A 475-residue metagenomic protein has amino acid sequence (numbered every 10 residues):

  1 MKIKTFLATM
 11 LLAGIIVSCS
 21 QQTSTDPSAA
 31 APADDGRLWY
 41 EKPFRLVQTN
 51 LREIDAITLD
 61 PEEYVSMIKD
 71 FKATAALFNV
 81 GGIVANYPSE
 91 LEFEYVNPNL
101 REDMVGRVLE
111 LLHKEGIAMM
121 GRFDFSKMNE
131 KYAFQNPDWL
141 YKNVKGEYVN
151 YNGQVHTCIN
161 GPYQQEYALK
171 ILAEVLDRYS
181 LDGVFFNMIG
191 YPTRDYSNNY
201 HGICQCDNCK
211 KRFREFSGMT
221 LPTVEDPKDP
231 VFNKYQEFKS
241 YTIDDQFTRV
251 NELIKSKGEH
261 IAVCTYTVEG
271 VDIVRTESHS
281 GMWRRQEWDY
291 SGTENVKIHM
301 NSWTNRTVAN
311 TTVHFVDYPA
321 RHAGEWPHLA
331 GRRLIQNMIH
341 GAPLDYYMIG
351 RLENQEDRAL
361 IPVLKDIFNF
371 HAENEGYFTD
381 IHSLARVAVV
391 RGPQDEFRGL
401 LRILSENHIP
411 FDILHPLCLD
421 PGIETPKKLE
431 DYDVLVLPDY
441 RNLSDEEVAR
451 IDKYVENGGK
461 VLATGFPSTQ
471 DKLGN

Functional and structural regions predicted by a protein language model:
V17-S18: C-terminal motif of bacterial Sec signal peptides marking the signal peptidase cleavage site
A31-D34, D229-N475: Carbohydrate-binding surfaces of carbohydrate-active enzymes
P32-T58: Boundary/entry segment of secreted carbohydrate-active catalytic domains
E53-F71, L91-E115, Q165-E166, D245 (+1 more regions): Aromatic- and glycine-enriched glycan-recognition loops and surfaces that form the carbohydrate-binding subsites
I54-D70, Y163-V175, Y266, T293-V296 (+2 more regions): Short, acidic/polar
D60-A85, R178-Y179, L334-Q336, R402-P410: Catalytic domains of carbohydrate-active enzymes, especially glycoside hydrolases
K69-G106, K127-N150, T193-C209, T267-S278 (+4 more regions): Aromatic-lined carbohydrate-binding/catalytic grooves of carbohydrate-active enzymes
G121, F125-Y179, M188, C204 (+4 more regions): Active-site-adjacent "subsite" loops/lids of carbohydrate-active enzymes
